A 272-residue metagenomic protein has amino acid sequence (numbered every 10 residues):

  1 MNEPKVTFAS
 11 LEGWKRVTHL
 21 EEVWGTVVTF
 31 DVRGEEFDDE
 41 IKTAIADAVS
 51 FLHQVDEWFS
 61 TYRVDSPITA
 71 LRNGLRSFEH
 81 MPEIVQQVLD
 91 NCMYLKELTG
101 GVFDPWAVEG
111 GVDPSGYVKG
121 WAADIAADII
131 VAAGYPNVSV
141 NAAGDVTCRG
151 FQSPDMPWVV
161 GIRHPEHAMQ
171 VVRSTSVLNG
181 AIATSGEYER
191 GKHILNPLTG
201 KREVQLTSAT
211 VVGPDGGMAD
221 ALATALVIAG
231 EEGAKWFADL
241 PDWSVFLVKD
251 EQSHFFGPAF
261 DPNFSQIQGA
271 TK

Functional and structural regions predicted by a protein language model:
M1-K272: Mature catalytic core of soluble alpha/beta enzymes
